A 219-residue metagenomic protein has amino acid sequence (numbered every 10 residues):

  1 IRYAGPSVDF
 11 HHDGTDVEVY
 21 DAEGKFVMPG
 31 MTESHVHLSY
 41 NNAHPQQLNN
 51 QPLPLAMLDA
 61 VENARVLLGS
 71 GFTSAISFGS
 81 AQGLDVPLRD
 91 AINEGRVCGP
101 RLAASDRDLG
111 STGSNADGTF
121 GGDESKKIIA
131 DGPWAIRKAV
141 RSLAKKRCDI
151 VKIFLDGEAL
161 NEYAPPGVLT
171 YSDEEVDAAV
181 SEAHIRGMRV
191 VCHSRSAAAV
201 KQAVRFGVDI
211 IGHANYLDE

Functional and structural regions predicted by a protein language model:
I1-M28: Histidine-rich, glycine-flanked metal-binding segment
D16-F26, D85-R96, P133-C148, L217-E219: Short amphipathic alpha-helices and their capping/turn segments at secondary-structure boundaries
G24, H35, G71, L102 (+6 more regions): Conserved, mostly hydrophobic/aromatic
K25-R96, T112-G113, E174, F206: Metal-associated gating/positioning segment near the N- to mid-region
P45-D59, G118-A139, V168, R189-V191: Active-site mouth loops of central-metabolism enzymes
D59-D85, G99-D108, C148-N161, R189 (+1 more regions): Divalent metal-dependent hydrolysis catalytic cores, especially in the metallo-beta-lactamase
I92-P100, I185-G187: Short helix-capping segments at alpha-helix termini
T112, G157-E219: Active-site core of metal-dependent hydrolases
